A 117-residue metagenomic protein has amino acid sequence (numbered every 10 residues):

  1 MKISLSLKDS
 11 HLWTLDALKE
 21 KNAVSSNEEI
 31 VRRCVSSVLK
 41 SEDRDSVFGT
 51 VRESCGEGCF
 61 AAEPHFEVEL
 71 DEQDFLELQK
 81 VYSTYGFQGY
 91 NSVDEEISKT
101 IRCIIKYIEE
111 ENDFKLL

Functional and structural regions predicted by a protein language model:
S4-L5, H11, G56: Mixed-charge, polar/low-complexity N-terminal
K8-E29, R33, D71-E95: Surface-exposed, Lys/Arg-rich phosphate-binding patches that contact polyanionic backbones
S25-T50, Q88-L117: Short, basic amphipathic alpha-helical segments that act as recognition/interaction helices in nucleic-acid-binding
K40-V81, Y85, I108-L117: Short, positively charged interaction helices/loops
